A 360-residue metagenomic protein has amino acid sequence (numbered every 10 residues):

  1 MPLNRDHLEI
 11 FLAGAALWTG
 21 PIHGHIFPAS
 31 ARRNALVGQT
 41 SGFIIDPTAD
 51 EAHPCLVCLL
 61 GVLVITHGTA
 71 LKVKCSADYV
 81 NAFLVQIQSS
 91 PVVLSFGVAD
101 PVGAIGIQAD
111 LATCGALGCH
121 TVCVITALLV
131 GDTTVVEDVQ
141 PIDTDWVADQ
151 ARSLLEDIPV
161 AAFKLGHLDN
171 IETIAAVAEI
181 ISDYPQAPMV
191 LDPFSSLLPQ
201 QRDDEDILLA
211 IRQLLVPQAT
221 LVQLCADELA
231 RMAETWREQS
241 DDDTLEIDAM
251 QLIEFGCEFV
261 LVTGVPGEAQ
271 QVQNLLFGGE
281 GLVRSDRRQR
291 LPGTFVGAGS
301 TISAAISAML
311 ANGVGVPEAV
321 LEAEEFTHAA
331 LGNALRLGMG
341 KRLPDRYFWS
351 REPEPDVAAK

Functional and structural regions predicted by a protein language model:
P2-I10, G24-I26, A35, T40 (+4 more regions): Alpha-helix boundary/capping motif
A16-T19, R32-R33, E51-A52, T69 (+1 more regions): Small-residue helix-boundary/cleavage micro-motifs
F83-S95, I107-L198, S350-P353: Conserved N-terminal subdomain of the carbohydrate kinase-like
S90, P317-K360: Charged C-terminal helix
F96-V102, V283-V296: Short pre-catalytic strand/loop immediately N-terminal to key active-site residues, enriched for Gly-Thr
T113, R231, G293-V316: Short, small-residue alpha-helix embedded
G118-V122, M309-A323: Phosphate-handling active-site elements
E205-V283: Conserved phosphate/ATP/ADP-binding segment of small-molecule kinases
